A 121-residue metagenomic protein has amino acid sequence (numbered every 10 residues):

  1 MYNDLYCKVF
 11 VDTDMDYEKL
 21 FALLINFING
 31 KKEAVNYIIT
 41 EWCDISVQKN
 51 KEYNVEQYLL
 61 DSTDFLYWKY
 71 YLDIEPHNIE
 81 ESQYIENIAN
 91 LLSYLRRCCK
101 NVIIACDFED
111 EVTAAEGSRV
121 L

Functional and structural regions predicted by a protein language model:
M1-C7, D61-D73, H77-N78, E111-L121: Intrinsic low-complexity, intrinsically disordered or marginally ordered coil/linker segments
M1-G30, V120: Short, extreme N-terminal segment that most often corresponds to the first beta-strand
K8-F10, S46, K69-D73, N101-A105: Ordered hydrophobic segments in well-structured contexts
D16, L20, E80-N87: Short amphipathic alpha-helical segments
D16-Y17, W42, E111-V112: Short, catalytically relevant binding-site loops at active-site mouths
I25-A34, L92-K100: A common structural junction motif
K31-E80: Short, intrinsically disordered low-complexity segments
A89-L121: Acidic, proline/glycine-rich low-complexity IDRs
